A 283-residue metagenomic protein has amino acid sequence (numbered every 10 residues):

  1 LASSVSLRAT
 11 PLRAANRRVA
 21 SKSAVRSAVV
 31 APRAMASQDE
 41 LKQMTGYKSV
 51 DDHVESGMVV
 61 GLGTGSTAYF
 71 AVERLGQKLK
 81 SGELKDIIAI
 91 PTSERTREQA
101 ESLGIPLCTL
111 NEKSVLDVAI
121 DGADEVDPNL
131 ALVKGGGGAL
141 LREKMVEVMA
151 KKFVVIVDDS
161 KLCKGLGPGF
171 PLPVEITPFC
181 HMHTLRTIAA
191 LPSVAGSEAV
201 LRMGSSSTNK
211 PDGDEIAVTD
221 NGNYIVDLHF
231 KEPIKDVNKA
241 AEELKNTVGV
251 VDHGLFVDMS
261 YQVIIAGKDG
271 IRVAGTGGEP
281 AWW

Functional and structural regions predicted by a protein language model:
L1-V19: N-terminal chloroplast transit peptides
L7-T10, V25-S27, A31: Low-complexity, intrinsically disordered segments with a bias for serine/threonine
V30-S37, Q43-M44, R95-W283: Conserved phosphate- and dinucleotide-binding cores of soluble alpha/beta proteins, encompassing both enzyme active
A36-V54, T67-K113: Active-site catalytic microenvironments in core metabolic enzymes, especially phosphate/sugar-handling
S56-M58, K151: Short coil/turn segments at beta-strand junctions that form active-site/ligand-binding loops
V59-T67: Glycine-rich beta-strand-to-loop/alpha-helix junction loops that act as flexible
